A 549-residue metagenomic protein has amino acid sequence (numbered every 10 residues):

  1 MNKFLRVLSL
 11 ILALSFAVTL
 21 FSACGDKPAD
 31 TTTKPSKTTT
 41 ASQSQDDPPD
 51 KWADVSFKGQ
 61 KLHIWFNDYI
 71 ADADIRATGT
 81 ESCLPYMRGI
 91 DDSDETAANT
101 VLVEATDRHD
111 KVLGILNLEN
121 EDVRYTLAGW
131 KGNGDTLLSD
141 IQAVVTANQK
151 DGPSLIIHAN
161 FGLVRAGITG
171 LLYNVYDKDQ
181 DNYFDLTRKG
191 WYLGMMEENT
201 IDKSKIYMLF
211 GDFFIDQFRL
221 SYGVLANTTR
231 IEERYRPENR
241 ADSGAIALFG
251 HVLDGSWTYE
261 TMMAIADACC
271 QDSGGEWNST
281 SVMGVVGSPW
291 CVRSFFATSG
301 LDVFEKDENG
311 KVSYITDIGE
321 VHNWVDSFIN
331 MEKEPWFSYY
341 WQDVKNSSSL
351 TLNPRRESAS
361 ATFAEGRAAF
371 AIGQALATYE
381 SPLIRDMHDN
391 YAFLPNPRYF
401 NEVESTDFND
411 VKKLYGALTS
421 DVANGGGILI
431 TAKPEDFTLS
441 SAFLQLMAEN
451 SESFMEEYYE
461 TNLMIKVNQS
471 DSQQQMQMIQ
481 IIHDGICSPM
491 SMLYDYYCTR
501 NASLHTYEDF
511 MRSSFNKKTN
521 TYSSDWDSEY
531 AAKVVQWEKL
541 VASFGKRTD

Functional and structural regions predicted by a protein language model:
S9, V18, C24-R165, Y522 (+1 more regions): Conserved N-terminal structural module of periplasmic/extracytoplasmic solute-binding proteins
D47-K58, A73, W130-T136, H158-S221 (+2 more regions): Hinge/lid segment of periplasmic solute-binding proteins
W65-F66, G152-I156, N160, N199-V224 (+1 more regions): Extracytoplasmic/periplasmic solute-binding protein
G134-I156, V164, T169, M263-A268 (+1 more regions): Short helices/loops that flank or line small-molecule/ion binding pockets
Q180-K189, D254, D302-N323, N401-A417: Short, solvent-exposed loop/beta-turn-alpha elements that line the ligand-binding surface or hinge of extracytoplasmic
M263-D267, K306-N353: Glycine-centered hinge/linker elements that transmit conformational signals in sensory and ligand-binding systems
I384-I465: Extracytoplasmic/periplasmic substrate-recognition and gating elements
P434-S441, Q445, E449-D549: Conserved C-terminal helix/tail region of periplasmic/extracytoplasmic solute-binding proteins
